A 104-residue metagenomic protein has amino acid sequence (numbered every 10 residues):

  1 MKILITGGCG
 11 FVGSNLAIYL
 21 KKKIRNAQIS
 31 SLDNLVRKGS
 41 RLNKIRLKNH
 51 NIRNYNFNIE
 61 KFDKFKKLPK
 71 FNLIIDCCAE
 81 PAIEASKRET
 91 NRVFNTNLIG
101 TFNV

Functional and structural regions predicted by a protein language model:
M1-V104: N-terminal Rossmann-like NAD(P)+-binding domain of SDR-like oxidoreductases, especially those catalyzing
